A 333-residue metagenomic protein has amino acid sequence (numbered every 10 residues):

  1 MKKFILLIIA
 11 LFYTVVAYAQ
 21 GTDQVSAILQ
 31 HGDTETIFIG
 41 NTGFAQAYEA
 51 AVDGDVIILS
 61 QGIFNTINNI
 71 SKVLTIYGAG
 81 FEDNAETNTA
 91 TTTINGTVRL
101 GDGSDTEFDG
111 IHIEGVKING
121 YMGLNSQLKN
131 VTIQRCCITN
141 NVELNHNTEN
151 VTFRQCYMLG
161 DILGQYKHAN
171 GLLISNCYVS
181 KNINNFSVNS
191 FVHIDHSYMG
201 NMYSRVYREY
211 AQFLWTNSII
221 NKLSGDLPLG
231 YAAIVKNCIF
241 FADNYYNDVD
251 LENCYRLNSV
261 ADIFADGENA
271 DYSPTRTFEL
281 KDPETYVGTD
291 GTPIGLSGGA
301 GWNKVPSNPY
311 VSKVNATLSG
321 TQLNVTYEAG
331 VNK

Functional and structural regions predicted by a protein language model:
M1-D23: Bacterial Sec-dependent N-terminal signal peptides
A27-F64: Acidic Gly/Asp/Thr-rich repetitive segments characteristic of extracellular carbohydrate-active and adhesion proteins
G54-V56, Q61, I67, V73-T75 (+16 more regions): Detector for repetitive beta-architecture
G62-I63, A79-N84, F240-Y246, V260 (+2 more regions): Acidic glycine-/aspartate-rich tracts in secreted/extracellular proteins
L74-M122, D161: Right-handed parallel beta-helix/beta-spiral solenoid domain characteristic of secreted/periplasmic
Y121-N125, L144-N145, N150-Y272: Predominantly extracellular beta-rich ligand-binding scaffolds that present long acidic/polar faces for carbohydrate
Y255-V305: C-terminal accessory segments
T292-L323, G330: Short, compositionally biased P/S/T/A/G/V-rich stretches that sit at domain boundaries
